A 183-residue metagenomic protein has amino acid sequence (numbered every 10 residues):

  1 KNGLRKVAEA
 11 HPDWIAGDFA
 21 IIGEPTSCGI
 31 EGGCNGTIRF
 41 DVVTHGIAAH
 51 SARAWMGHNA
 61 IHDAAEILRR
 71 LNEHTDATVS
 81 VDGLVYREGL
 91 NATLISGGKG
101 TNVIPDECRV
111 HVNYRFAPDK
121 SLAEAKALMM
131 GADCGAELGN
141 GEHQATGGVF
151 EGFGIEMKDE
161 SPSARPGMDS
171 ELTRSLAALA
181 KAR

Functional and structural regions predicted by a protein language model:
K1-R39: Acidic/histidine-rich catalytic neighborhood of metal-dependent amide-processing enzymes
P25, G32-G33, R39-R183: Metal-dependent amide/peptide-bond hydrolase catalytic core, centered on the "pita-bread" metallohydrolase fold
